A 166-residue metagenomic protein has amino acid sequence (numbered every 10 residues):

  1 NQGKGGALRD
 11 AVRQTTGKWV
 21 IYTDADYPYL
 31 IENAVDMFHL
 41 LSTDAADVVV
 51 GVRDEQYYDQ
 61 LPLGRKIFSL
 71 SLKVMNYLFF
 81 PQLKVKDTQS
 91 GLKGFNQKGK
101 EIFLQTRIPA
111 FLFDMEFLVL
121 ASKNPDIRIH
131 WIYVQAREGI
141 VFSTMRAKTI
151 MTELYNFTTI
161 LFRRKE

Functional and structural regions predicted by a protein language model:
Q2-Q14, W19, I31-F111, E138-Y155: Acceptor/aglycone-binding surface of glycosyltransferases and processive sugar-polymer synthases
Y27-Y29: Acidic metal-phosphate-binding loop of nucleotide-sugar-dependent transferases
L83-K84, R107-P109, L118-Q135: Catalytic donor-sugar/metal-binding loop of nucleotide-sugar-dependent glycosyltransferases
M115: Short alpha-helical elements of helix-turn-helix
D126-E166: C-terminal catalytic/acceptor-binding lobe
